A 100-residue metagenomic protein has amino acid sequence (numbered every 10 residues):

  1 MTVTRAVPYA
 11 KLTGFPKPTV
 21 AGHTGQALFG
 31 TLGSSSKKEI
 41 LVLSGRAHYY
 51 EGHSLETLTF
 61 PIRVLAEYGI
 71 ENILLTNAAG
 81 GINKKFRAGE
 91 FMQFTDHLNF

Functional and structural regions predicted by a protein language model:
M1-Y49, H53, N99: N-terminal short beta-loop-beta anion/metal-coordinating cradle
K38, I70-E71: Short coil/turn segments at beta-strand junctions that form active-site/ligand-binding loops
V42-S44, I73-N77, Q93: General beta-strand structural signal in soluble alpha/beta enzymes
E56-F60: Charged helix-capping and loop-helix junction motifs
L65-G69: Non-catalytic positions within long, well-ordered alpha-helices that form the structural scaffold/packing of enzyme
A79-F100: Phosphate/pyrophosphate-binding betaalpha-module
